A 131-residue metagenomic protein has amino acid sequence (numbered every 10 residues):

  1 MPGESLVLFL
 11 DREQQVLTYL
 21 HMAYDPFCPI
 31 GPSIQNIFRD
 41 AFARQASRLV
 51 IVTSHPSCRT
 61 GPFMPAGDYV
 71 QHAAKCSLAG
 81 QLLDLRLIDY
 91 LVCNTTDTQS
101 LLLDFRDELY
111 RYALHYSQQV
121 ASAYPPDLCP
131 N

Functional and structural regions predicted by a protein language model:
M1-G31, N94, S100-R106, N131: Domain-start "cap" segments at the beginnings of catalytic or binding domains
F27-A121: Active-site-proximal loop/helix of nucleotide/amide-processing enzymes and allied scaffolds
Q119-N131: A cross-taxonomic marker for long C-terminal extensions/tails that follow the last structured domain
